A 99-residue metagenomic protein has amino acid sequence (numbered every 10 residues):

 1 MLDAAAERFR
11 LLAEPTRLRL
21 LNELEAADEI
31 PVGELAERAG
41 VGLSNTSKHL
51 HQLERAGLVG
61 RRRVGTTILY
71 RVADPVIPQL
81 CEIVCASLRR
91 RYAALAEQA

Functional and structural regions predicted by a protein language model:
M1-A4, A26, D74-A99: Amphipathic alpha-helical dimerization/coiled-coil segments that flank or bridge DNA-binding/regulatory modules
D3-S44, V64-V76: N-terminal helix-turn-helix DNA-binding core of bacterial DNA-binding proteins
L20, G57-V59: A short linear hydrophobic-aromatic micro-motif
L21, L50-H51: Short, hydrophobic-biased segments on the C-terminal half of alpha helices that form "recognition helices"
E34-L35, L43, H49, Y92-L95: Juxtamembrane helix-loop transition sites at the ends of transmembrane segments in multi-pass membrane proteins
E37, K48, E54-R55: Alpha-helical residues within the helix-turn-helix
